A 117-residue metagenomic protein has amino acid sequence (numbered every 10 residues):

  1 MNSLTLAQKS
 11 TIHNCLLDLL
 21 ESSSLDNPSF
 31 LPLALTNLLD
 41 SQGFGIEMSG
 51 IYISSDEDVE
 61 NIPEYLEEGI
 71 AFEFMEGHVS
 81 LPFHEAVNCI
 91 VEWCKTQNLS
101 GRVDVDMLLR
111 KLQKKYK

Functional and structural regions predicted by a protein language model:
M1-Y52: Negatively charged, low-complexity tracts enriched in Asp/Glu with abundant Ser/Thr
S10, N14, S29, H84 (+1 more regions): Generic alpha-helical secondary structure signal
D18-S23, N37, C89, L108-K111 (+1 more regions): Residues that form generic nucleotide/phosphate-binding pockets
E21, D40-G43, V59-N61, M107-L109: Low-complexity, compositionally biased segments
E21, L25, S80-F83, N98 (+2 more regions): Generic detection of long, well-ordered alpha-helical segments
M48-L99: Amphipathic protein-protein interaction modules
V91-K117: Mixed-charge, Lys/Arg-enriched low-complexity segments
